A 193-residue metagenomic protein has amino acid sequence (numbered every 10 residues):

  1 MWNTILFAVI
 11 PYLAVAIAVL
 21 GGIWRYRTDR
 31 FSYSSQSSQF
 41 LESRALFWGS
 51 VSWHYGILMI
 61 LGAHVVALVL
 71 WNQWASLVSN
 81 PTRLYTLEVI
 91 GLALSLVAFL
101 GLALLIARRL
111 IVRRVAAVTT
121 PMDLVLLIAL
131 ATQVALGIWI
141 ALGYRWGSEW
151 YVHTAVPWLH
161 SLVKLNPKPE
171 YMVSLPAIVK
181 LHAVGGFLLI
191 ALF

Functional and structural regions predicted by a protein language model:
M1-S35: Perimembrane topogenic segments of multi-pass inner/organellar membrane proteins
P11-V15, G21-G22, S37-F193: Membrane-embedded alpha-helical bundles of multi-pass integral membrane proteins
